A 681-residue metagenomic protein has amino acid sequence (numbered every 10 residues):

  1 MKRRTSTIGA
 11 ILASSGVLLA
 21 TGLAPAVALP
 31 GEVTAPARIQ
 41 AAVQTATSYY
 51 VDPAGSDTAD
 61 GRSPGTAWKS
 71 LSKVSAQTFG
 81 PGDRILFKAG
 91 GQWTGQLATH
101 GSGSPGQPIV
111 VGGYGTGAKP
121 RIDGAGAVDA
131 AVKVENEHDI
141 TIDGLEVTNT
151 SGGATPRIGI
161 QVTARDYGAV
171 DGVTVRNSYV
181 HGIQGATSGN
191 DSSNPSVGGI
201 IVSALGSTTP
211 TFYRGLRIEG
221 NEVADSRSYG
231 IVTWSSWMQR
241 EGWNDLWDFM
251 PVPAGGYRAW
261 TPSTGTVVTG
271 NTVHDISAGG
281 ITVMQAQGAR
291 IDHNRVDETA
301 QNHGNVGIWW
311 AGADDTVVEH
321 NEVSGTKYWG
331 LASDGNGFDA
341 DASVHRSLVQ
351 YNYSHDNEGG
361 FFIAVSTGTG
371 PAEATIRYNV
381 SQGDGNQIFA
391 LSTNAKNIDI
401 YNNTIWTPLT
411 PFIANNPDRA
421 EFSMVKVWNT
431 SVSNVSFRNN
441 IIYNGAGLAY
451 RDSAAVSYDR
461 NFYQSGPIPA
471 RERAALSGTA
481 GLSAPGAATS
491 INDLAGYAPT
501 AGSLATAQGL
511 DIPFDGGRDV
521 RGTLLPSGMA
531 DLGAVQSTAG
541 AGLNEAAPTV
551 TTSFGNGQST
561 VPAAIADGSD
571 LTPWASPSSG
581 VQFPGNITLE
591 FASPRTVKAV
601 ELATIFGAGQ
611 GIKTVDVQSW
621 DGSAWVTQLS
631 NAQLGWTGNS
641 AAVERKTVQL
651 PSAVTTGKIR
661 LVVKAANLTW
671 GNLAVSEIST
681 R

Functional and structural regions predicted by a protein language model:
M1-P30: Secretory targeting and sorting signals
P53, W68, R84-F87, H100-T155 (+4 more regions): Right-handed parallel beta-helix/beta-spiral solenoid domain characteristic of secreted/periplasmic
P53-K88, Q92-W93, A131, S503 (+3 more regions): Acidic Gly/Asp/Thr-rich repetitive segments characteristic of extracellular carbohydrate-active and adhesion proteins
G95-H100, G106, V128, L348-S354 (+1 more regions): Predominantly extracellular beta-rich ligand-binding scaffolds that present long acidic/polar faces for carbohydrate
A98, A125-K133, A154-D166, S188-Y213 (+8 more regions): Extracellular beta-strand/beta-solenoid scaffold signature
P108, G112-G117, H138-N149, A169-Q184 (+10 more regions): Right-handed parallel beta-helix
A495-G496, T500-A547, L673: Surface beta-loop-beta hairpin patches that serve as ligand-binding interfaces in beta-rich domains
S569-Q633, A642-R681: Aromatic, loop-rich ligand-recognition surfaces of beta-strand-rich domains
